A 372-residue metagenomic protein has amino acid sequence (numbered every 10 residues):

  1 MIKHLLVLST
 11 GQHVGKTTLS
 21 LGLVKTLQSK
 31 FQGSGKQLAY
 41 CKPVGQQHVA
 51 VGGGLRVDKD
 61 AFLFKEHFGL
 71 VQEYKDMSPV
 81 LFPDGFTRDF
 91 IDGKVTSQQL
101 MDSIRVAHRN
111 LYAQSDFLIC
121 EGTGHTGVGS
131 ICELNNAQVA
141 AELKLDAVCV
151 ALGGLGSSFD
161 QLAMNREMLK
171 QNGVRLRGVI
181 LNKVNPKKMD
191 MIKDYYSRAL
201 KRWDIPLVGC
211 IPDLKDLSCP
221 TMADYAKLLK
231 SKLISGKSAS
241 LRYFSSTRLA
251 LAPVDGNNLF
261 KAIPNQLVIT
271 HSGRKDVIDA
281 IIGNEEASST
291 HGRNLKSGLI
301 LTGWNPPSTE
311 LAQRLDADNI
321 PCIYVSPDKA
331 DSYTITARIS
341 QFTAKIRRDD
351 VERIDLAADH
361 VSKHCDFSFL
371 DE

Functional and structural regions predicted by a protein language model:
M1-E372: Flexible phosphate-sensing "switch/lid" loops adjacent to ATP/NTP-binding sites across phosphate-transfer
